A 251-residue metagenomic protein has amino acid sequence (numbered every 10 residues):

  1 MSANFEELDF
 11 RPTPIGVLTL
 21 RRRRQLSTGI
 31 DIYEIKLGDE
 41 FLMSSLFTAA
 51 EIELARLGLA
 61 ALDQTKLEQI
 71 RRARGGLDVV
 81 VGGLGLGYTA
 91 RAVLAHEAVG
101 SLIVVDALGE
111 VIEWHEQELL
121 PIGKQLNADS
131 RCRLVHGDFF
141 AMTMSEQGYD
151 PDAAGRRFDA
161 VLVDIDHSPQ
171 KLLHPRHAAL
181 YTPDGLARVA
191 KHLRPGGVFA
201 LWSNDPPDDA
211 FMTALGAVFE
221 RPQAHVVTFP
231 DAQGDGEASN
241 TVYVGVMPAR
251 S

Functional and structural regions predicted by a protein language model:
M1-K36: N-terminal auxiliary segments of SAM/dcSAM-dependent transferases
L42-T48: Short amphipathic beta-strand/extended segments with alternating polar/hydrophobic composition
T48-P195, P207, T213, P222-Q223 (+3 more regions): The AdoMet/dcAdoMet-binding core of the Class I SAM-like
G196-S203: Conserved beta-strand signature within the Rossmann-like core of class I S-adenosyl-L-methionine
F219: Short glycine-rich hinge loops at helix-strand junctions in the catalytic core of two-component histidine kinases
Y243-S251: C-terminal lobe and adjacent flexible extensions of AdoMet/dcAdoMet transferase-like proteins
